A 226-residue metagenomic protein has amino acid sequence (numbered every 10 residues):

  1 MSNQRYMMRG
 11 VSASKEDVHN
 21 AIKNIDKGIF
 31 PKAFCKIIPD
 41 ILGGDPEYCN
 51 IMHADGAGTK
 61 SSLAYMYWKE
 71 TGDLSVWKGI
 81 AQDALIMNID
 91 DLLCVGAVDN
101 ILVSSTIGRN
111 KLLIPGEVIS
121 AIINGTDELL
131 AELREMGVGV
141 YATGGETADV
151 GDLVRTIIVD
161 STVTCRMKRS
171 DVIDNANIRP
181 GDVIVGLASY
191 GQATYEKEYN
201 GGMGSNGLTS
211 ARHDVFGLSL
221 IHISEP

Functional and structural regions predicted by a protein language model:
M1-S224: Helix-biased detector of long, well-ordered alpha-helical tracts
